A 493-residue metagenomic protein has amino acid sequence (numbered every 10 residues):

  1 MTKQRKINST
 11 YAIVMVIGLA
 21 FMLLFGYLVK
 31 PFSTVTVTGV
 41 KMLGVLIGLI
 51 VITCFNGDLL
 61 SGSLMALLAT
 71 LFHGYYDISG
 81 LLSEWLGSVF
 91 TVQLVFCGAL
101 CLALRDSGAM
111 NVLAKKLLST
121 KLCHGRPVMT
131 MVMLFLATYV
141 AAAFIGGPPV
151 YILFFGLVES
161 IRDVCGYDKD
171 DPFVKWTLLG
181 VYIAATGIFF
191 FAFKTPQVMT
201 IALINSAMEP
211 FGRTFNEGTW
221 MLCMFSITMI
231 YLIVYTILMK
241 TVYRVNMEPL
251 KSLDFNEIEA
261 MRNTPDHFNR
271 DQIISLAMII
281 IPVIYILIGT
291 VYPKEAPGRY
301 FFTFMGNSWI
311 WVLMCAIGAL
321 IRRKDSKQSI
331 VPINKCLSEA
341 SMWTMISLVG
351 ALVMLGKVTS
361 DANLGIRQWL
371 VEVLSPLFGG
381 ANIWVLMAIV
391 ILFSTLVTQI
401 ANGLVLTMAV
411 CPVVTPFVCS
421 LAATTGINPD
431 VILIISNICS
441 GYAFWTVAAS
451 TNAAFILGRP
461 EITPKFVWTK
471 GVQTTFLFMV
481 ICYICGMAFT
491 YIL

Functional and structural regions predicted by a protein language model:
M1-Q93, T219-E372, Q473-M479, Y483 (+1 more regions): Hydrophobic transmembrane alpha-helices of multi-pass small-molecule transporters
H73-Y75, D106-N111, T120-H124, S160-V174 (+4 more regions): Juxtamembrane helix-boundary/capping and inter-helix hinge elements in multi-pass membrane proteins
C97-R105, L122-G125, L136-V150, D168-F173 (+6 more regions): Helix-loop-helix module between adjacent transmembrane segments
V112-G125, L370, L374-A381: Membrane interface segments of multi-pass transport proteins and intramembrane proteases
K115, P148-D163, A192-P210, Q368-E372 (+3 more regions): Re-entrant/interfacial helical elements at transmembrane boundaries that shape and gate the permeation pathway
C123-L157, F378-T425, P429-D430: Hydrophobic alpha-helical transmembrane segments of multi-pass integral membrane proteins, predominantly secondary
I145-V164, K169-M208, M224-N256: Transmembrane-helix bundle segments that line or gate the permeation/cavity pathway in multi-pass membrane proteins
A192-L222, P249-L253, T451-Q473, L477 (+1 more regions): Transmembrane alpha-helical segments and their short flanking loops that form helix-hairpins/helix-helix interfaces
